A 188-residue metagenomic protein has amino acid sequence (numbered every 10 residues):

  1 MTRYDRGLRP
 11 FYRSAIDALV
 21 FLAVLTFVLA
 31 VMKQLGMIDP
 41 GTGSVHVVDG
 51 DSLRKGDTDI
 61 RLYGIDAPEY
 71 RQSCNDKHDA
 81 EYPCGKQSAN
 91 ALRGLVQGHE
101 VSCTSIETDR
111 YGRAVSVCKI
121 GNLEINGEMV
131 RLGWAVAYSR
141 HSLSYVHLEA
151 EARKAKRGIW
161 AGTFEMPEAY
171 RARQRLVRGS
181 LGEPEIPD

Functional and structural regions predicted by a protein language model:
M1-D188: Small beta-barrel nucleic-acid-binding modules, primarily SNase/OB-fold domains and secondarily Tudor-like barrels
